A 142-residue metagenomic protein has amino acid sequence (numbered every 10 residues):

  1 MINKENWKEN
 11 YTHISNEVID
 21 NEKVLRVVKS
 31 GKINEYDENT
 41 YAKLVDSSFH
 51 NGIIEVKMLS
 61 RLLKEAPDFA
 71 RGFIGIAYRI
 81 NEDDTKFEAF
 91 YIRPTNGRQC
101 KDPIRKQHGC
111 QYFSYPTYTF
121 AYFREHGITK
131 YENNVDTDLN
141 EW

Functional and structural regions predicted by a protein language model:
M1-W142: Extracellular glycan-recognition regions
